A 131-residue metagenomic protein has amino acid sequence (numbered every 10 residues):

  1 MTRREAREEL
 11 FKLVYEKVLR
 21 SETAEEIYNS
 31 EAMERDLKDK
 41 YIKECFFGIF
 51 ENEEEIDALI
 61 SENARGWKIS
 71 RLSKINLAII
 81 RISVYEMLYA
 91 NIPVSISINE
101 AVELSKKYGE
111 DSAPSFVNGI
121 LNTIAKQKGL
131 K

Functional and structural regions predicted by a protein language model:
M1-P114, N118-K131: N-terminal interaction/assembly modules
